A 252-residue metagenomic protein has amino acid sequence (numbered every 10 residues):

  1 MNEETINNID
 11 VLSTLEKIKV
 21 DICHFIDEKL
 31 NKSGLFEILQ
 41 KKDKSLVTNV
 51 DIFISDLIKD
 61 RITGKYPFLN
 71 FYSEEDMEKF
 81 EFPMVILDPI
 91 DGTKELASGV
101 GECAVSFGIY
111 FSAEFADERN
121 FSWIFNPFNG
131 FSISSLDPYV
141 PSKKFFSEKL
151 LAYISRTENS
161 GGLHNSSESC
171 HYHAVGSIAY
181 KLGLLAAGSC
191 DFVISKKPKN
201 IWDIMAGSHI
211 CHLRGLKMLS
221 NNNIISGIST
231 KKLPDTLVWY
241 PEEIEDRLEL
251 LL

Functional and structural regions predicted by a protein language model:
M1-I90: N-terminal subdomain of lithium-sensitive/metallo-dependent phosphomonoesterases centered on the IMPase/IPPase/PAP
I26-L30, D51, I62, T93 (+4 more regions): Residue-level signal for inorganic ion chemistry
I52, E75, P89-G92, P127 (+2 more regions): Generic detector of well-ordered alpha-helical packing
E81-D137: DPxDG-like acidic metal-binding loop motif
P141-K143: Phosphorylation-prone, low-complexity intrinsically disordered regions
F146-L252: An extended, acidic
